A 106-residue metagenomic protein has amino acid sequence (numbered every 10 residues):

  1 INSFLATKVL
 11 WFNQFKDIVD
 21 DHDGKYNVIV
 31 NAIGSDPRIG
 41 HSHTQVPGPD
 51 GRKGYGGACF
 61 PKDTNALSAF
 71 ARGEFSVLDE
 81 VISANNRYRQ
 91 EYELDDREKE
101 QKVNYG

Functional and structural regions predicted by a protein language model:
I1-G106: Structural/interface elements that position substrates and couple domains in central-metabolism enzymes
